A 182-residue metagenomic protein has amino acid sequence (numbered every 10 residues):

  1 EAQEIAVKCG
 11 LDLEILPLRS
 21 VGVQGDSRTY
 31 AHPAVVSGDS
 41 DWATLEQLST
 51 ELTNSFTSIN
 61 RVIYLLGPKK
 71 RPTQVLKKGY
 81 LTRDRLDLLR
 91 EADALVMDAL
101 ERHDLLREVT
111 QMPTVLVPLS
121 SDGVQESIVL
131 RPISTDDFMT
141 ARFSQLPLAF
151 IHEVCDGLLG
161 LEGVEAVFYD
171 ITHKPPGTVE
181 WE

Functional and structural regions predicted by a protein language model:
E1-E182: ATP/NTP-dependent adenylation/nucleotidyl-transfer catalytic domains that generate, transfer, or process NMP-activated
